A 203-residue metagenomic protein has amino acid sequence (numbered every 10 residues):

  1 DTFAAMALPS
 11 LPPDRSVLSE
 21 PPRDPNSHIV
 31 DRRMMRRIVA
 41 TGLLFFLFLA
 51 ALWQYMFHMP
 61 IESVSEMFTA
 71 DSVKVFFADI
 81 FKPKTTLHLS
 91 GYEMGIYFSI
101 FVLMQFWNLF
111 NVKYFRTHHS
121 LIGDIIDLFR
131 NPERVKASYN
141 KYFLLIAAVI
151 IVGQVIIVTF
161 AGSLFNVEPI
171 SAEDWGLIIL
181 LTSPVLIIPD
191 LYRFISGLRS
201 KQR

Functional and structural regions predicted by a protein language model:
T2-R203: C-terminal transmembrane helices and immediately adjacent loops/tails of multi-pass membrane transport proteins
